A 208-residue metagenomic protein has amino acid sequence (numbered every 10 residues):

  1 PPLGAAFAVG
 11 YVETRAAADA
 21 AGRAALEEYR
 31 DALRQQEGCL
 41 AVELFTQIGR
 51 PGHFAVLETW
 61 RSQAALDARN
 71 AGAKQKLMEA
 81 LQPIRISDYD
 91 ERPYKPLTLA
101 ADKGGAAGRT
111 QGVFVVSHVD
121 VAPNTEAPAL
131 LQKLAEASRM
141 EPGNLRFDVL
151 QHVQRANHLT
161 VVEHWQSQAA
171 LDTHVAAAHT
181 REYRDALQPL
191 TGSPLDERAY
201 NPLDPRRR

Functional and structural regions predicted by a protein language model:
P1-D19, D204: Hydrophobic, helix-prone linear segments
P1-G4, E43-H53, M78-V113, H118-D120 (+2 more regions): Glycine-rich beta-strand-turn "strand-cap" elements at beta-sheet edges
Y11-E13, L57-T59, H118-D120, V162-H164: Short hydrophobic/aromatic beta-strand micro-patches that form the beta-sheet surface supporting nucleotide- or nucleic
V12-A24, V119-A127: Short, surface-exposed ligand-recognition loops at beta-strand->loop->(often short) alpha-helix junctions that present
E27-A55, A135-T160: Short, glycine- and small/hydrophobic-rich beta-strand elements in well-ordered beta-sheets
E28-A41, T59-P93, R139-L145, H164-A199: An amphipathic, aromatic/His-enriched active-site/gating alpha helix that lines ligand/cofactor pockets
A107-R146: Surface-exposed interaction/gating patches
